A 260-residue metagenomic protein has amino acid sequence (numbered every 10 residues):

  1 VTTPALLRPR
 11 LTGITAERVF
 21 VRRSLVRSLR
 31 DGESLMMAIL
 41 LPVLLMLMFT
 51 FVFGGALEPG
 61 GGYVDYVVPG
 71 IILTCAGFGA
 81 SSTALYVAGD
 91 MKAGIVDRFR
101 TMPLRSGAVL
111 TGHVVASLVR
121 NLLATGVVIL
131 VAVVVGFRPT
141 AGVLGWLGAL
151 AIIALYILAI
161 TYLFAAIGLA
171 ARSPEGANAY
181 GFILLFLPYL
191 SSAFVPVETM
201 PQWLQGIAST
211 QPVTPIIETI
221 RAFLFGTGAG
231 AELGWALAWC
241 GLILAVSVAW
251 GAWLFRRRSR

Functional and structural regions predicted by a protein language model:
T2-R22, S191-W235: Short hydrophobic, aromatic-rich alpha-helical segments embedded in or entering the lipid bilayer of multi-pass
T3-P4, M46, T50, E218-R260: Alpha-helical transmembrane segments of multi-pass membrane transporters/translocases
L6-L7, R30-S34, A76-S81, T111-H113 (+3 more regions): Short alpha-helical transmembrane interface motifs in multi-pass membrane proteins
R22-L41, G234, S259-R260: Membrane-interface helix starts
L44-F49, V64-V135, L155, F164 (+1 more regions): Hydrophobic alpha-helical transmembrane segments of multi-pass membrane transport proteins
F49-A56, G168-T210, T214: Transmembrane helix segments
T50-G55, G89, R98, M102 (+7 more regions): Transmembrane helix-loop junction
S106-G181, G228-A252: Alpha-helical transmembrane segments and their short interhelical loops
